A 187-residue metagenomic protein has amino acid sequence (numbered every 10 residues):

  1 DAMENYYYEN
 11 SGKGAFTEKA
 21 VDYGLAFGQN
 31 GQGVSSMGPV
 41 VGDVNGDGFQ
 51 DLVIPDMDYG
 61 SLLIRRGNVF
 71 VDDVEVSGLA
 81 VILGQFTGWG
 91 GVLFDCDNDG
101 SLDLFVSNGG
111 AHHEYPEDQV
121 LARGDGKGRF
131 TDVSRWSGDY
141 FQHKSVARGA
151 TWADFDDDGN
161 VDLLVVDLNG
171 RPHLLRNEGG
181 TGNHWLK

Functional and structural regions predicted by a protein language model:
D1-K187: Acidic, glycine/proline-rich Ca2+-coordinating loop motifs
